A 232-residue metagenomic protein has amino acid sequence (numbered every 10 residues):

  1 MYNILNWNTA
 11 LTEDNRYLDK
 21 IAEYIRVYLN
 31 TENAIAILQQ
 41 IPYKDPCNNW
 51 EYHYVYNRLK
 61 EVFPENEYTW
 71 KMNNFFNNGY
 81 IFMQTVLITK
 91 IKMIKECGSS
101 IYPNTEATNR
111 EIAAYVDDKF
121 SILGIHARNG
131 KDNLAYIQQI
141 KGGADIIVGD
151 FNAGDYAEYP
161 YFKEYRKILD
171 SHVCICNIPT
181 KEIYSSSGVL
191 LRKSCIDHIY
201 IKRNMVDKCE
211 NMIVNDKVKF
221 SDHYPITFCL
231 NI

Functional and structural regions predicted by a protein language model:
M1-E65, F75-N78, I232: N-terminal, active-site-proximal structural segment of metallo-dependent hydrolase catalytic domains
M1-V27, Y80-I232: Active-site regions of metal-assisted phosphoester/phosphodiester hydrolases, unifying DNase/endonuclease modules
Y54, K71-Q84, I88: Substrate-binding cleft of extracellular glycoside hydrolase catalytic domains
F63-E67, M205-K208: Short secondary-structure junctions
N66-F75, C97-I101: A short acidic/basic microdomain associated with nuclease active sites
